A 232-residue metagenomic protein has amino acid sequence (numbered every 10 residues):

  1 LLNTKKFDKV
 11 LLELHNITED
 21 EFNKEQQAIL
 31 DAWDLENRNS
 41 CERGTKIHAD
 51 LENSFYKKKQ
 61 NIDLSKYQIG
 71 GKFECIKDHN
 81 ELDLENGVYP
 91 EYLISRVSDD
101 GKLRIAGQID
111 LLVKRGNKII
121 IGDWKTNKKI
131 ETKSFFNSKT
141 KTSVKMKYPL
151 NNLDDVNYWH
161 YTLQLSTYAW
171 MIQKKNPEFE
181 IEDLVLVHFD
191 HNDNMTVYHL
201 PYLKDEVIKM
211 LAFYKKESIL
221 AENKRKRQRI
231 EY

Functional and structural regions predicted by a protein language model:
L1, Q68, D154-V156: Secondary-structure junction/capping motif
L1-K46, Y232: Charged, glycine-rich intrinsically disordered N-terminal tails and low-complexity linkers that flank
N3-T4, N16, N53-K57, L82 (+2 more regions): A structural signal for alpha-helix termini and helix-coil/disorder junctions
N23-E25, H79-L84, V156-H160: N-terminal start-of-chain detector that recognizes signal peptides and the immediate post-cleavage beginning
I29-L150: Catalytic cores of nuclease domains that cleave nucleic-acid phosphodiester backbones
K145-Y148, D154-Y232: Metal-dependent nuclease catalytic regions and adjoining charged, substrate-binding loops involved in nucleic-acid end
